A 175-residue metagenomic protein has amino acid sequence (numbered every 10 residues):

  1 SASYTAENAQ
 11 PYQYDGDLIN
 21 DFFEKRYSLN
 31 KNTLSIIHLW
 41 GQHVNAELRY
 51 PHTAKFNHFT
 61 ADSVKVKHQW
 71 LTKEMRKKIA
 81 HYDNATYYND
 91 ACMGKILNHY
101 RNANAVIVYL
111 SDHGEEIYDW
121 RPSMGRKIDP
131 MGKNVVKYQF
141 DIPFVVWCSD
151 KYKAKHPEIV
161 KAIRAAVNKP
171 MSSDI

Functional and structural regions predicted by a protein language model:
S1-I175: Catalytic domains that recognize anionic headgroups
